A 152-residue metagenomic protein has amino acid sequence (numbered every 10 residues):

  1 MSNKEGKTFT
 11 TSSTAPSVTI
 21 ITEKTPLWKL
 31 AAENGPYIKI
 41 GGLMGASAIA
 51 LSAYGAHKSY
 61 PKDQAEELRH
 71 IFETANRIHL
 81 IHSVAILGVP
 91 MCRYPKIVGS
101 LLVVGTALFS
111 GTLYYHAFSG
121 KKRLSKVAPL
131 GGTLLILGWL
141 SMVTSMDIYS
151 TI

Functional and structural regions predicted by a protein language model:
S2-I152: Polytopic transmembrane helical bundles with strong interfacial aromatic enrichment
